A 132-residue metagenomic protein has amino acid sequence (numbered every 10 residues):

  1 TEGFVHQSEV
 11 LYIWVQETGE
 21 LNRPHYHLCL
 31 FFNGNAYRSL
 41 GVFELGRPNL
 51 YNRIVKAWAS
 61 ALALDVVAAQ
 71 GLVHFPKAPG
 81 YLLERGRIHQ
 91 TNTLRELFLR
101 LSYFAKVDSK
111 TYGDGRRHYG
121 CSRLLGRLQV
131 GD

Functional and structural regions predicted by a protein language model:
T1-E9, T18: Short N-terminal edge-element motif at the start of the domain
E9-V10, V73: A broad structural signal for short, well-ordered beta-strand segments within beta-sheet-rich domains
L11-Y37: Histidine-centered divalent-metal-coordination microenvironment in nucleic-acid enzymes
G34-D132: Catalytic "initiation/cleavage/transfer" segments centered on a nucleophilic residue and adjacent nucleic-acid-engaging
